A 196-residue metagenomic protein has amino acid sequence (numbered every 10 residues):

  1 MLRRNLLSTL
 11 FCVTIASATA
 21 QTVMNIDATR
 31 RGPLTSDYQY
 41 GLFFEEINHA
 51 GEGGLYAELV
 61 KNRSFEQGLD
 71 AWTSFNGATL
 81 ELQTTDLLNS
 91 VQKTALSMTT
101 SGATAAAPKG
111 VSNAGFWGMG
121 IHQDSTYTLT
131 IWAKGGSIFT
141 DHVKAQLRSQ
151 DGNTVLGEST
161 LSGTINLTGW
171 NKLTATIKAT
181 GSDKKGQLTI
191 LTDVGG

Functional and structural regions predicted by a protein language model:
M1-T9: Bacterial N-terminal signal peptides that target proteins for export
F11-A20: Hydrophobic h-region of N-terminal signal peptides that target proteins for export in Gram-negative bacteria
T19-G196: Extracellular and organelle-lumenal recognition/adhesion modules and their flexible linkers in secreted
